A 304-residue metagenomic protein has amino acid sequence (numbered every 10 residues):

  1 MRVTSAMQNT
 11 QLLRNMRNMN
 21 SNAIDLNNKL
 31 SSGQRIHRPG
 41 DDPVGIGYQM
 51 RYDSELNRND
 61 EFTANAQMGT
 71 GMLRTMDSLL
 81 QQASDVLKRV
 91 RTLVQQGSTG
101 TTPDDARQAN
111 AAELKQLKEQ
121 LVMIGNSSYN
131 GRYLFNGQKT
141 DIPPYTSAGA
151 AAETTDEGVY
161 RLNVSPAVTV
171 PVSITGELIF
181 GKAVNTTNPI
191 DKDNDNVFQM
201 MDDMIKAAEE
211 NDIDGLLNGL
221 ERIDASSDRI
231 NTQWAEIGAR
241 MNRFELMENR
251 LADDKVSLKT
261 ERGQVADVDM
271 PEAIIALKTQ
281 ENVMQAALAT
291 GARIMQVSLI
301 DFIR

Functional and structural regions predicted by a protein language model:
M1-D141, K206-R304: Amphipathic alpha-helical polymerization modules
P143-E210: Cysteine-poor, low-complexity segments in flexible/peripheral regions
